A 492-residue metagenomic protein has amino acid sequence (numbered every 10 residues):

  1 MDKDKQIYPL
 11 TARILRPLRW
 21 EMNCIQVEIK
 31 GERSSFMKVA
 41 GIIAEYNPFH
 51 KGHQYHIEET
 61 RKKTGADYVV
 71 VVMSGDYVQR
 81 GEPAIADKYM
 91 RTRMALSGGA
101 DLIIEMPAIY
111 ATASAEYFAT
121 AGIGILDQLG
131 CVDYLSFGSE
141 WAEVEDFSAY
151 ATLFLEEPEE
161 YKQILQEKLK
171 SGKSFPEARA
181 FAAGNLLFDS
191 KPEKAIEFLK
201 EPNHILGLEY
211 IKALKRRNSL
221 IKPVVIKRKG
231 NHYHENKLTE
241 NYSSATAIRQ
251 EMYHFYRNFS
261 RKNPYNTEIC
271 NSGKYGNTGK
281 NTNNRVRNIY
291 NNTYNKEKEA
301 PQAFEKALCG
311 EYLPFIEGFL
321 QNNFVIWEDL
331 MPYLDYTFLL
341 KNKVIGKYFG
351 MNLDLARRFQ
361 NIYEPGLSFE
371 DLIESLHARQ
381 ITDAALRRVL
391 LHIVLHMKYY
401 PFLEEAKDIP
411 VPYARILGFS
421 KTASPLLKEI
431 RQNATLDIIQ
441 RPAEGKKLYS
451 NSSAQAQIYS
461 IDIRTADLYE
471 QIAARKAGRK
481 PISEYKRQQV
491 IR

Functional and structural regions predicted by a protein language model:
Q6-Y8, Q26, Y265, Y275: Low-complexity, intrinsically disordered or signal/transmembrane-proximal segments
N23-F36: Short, Lys/Arg-enriched N-terminal segments with co-localized hydrophobic residues within the first ~10-30 amino acids
M37-R91: N-terminal catalytic cores of NTP/NDP-binding nucleotidyl/phosphoryl-transfer enzymes
R61-K62, L96, I123, D127-Q128: Non-catalytic positions within long, well-ordered alpha-helices that form the structural scaffold/packing of enzyme
T64-A66, A100, C131-V132: Short, high-confidence coil segments that cap the C-terminus of an alpha-helix and link into the following beta-strand
R93-P107: A glycine-rich helix N-cap at a beta->alpha junction
M106-R492: Active-site cores that bind ATP or allylic diphosphates and position pyrophosphate for catalysis
